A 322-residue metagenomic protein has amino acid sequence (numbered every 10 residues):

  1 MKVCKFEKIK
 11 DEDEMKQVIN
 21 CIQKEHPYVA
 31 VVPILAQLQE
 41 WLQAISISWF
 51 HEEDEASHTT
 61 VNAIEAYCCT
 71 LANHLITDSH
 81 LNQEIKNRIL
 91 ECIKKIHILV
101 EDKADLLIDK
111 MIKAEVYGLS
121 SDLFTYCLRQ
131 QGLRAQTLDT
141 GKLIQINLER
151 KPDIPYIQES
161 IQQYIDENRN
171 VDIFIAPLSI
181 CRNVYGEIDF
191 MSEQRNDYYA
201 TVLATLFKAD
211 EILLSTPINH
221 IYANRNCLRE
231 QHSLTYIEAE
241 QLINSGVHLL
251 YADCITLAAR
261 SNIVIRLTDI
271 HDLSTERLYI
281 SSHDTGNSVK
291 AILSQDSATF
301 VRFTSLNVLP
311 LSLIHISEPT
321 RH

Functional and structural regions predicted by a protein language model:
M1-C69, N73-N82, K94-E101, E115-L313 (+2 more regions): C-terminal catalytic "cap/lid" subdomain
N87-E91: Conserved oxyanion/phosphate-binding beta-strand-loop segments in alpha/beta enzyme cores
L106-K110: A short, GP-enriched loop/loop-strand-helix hinge that lies immediately N-terminal to, or at the N-terminal rim
